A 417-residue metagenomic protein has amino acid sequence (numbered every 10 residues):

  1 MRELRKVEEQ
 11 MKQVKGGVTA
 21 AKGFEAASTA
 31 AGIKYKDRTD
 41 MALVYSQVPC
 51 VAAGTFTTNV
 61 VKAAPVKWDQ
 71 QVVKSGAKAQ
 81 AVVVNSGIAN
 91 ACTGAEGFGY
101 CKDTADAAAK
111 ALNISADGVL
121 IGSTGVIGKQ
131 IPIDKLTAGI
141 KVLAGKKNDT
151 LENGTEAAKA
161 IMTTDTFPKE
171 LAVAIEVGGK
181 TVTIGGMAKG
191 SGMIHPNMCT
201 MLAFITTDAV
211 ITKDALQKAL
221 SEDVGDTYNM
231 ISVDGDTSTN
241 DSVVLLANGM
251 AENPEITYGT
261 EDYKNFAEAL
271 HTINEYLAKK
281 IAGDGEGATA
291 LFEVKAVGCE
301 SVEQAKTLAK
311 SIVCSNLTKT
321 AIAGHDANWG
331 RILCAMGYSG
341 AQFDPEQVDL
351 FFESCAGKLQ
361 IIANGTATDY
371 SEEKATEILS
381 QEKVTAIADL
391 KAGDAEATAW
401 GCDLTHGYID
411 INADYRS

Functional and structural regions predicted by a protein language model:
R2-N85, A89-D103, A109-S417: A structural signal for small-residue-enriched, beta-sheet-centric alpha/beta enzyme cores and oligomeric scaffold folds
